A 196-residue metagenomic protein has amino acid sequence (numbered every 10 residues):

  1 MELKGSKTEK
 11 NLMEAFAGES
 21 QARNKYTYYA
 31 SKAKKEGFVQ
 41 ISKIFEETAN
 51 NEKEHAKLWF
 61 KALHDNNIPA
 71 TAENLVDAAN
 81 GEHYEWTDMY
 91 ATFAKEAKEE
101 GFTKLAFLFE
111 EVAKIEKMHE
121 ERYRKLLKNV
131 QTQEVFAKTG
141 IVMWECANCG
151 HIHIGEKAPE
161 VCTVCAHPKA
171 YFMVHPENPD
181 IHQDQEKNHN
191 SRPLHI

Functional and structural regions predicted by a protein language model:
M1-I196: Non-heme di-metal
